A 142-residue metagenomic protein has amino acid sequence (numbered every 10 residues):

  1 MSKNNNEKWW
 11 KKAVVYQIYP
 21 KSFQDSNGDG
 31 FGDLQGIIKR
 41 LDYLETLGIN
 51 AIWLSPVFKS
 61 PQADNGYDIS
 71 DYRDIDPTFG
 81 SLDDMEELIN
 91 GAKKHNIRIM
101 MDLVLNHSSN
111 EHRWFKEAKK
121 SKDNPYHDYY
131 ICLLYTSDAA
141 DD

Functional and structural regions predicted by a protein language model:
S2-S137: Acidic/aromatic-lined carbohydrate-recognition and catalytic surfaces of CAZymes acting on diverse glycans
D138-D142: A short, hydrophobic C-terminal helix/tail in secreted or cell-surface proteins
